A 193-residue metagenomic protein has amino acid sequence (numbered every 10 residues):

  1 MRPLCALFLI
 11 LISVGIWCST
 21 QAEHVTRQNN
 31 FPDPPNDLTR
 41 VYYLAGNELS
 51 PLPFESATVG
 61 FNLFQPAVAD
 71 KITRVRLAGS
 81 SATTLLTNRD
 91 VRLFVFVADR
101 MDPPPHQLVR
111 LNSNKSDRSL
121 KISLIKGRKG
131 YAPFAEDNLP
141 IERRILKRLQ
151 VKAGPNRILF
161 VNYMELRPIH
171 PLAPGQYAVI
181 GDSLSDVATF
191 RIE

Functional and structural regions predicted by a protein language model:
M1-L4: Positively charged n-region of N-terminal signal peptides that target proteins for export
L7-G15: Bacterial N-terminal signal peptides
W17-Q21: Sec/Tat signal peptide C-region and signal peptidase I cleavage site
A22-L139, G181-E193: Primarily secretory-pathway and cell-envelope proteins
T83, R167-P168: Short, flexible, glycine/charge-rich loop motifs used to bind or transfer phosphoryl groups or to couple energy/partner
R128-V161: Extended, solvent-exposed segments with strong compositional bias
F160-N162, P168-I180: A glycine-anchored, Pro-Gly-centered beta-turn/N-cap motif
